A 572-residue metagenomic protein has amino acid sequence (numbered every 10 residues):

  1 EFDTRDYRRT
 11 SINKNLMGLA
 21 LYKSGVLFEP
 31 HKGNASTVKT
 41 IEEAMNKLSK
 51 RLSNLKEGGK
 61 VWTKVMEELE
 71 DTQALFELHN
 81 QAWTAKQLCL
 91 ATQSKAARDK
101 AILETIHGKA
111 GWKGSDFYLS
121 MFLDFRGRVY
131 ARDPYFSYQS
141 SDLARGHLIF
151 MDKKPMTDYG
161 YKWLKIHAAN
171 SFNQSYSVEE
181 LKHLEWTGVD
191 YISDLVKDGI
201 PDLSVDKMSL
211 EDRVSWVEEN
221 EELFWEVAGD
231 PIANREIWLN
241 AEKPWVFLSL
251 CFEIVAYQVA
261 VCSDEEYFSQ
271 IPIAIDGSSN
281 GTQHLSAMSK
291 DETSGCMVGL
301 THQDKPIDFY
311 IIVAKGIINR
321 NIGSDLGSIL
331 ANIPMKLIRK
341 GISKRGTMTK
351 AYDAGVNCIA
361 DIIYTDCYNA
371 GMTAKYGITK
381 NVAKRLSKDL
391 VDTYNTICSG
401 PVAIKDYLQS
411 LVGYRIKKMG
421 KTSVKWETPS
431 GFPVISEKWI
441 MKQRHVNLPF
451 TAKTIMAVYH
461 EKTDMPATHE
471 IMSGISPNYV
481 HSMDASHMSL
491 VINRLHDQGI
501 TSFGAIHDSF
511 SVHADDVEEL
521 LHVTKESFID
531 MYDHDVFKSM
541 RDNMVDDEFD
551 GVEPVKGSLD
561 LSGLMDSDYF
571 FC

Functional and structural regions predicted by a protein language model:
E1-T347, A351-N478, Q498, L521-H522 (+1 more regions): Non-catalytic nucleic-acid-binding interfaces of large nucleic-acid enzymes and RNP effectors
S120-M121, S502, S509: Short, surface-exposed charged micro-motifs
A131, D508-V512: Short cationic amphipathic helices and targeting signals
G474-M483, S511: Short, contiguous acidic/charged loop-to-helix segments that flank catalytic cores in large enzymes
D484-I506: Active-site palm subdomain of RNA-directed nucleic acid polymerases
S511-T524: Catalytic palm subdomain of template-directed nucleic-acid polymerases, centered on the conserved carboxylate motif
S527: Conserved S-adenosyl-L-methionine
